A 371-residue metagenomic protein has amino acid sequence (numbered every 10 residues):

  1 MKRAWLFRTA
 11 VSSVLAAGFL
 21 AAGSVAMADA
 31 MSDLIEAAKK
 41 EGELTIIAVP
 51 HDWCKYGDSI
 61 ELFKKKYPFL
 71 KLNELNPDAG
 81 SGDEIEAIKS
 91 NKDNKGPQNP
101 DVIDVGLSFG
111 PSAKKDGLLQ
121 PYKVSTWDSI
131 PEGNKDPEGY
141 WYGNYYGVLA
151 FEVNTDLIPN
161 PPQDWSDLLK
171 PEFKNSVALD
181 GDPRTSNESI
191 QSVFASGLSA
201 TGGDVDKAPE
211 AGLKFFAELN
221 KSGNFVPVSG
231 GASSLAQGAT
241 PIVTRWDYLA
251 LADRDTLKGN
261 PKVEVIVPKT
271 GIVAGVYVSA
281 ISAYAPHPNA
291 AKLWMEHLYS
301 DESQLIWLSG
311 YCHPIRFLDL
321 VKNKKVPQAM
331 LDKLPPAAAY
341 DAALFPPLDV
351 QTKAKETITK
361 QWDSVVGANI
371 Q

Functional and structural regions predicted by a protein language model:
M1-V14: Bacterial N-terminal signal peptides that target proteins for export
R8, A21-A28: Sec/Tat signal peptide C-region and signal peptidase I cleavage site
M27-T45, K64-F69, K170-E172: Immediate post-signal peptide segment of exported/extracytoplasmic ligand-binding proteins
I47-E61, N73-K89, G96-A239: Extracytoplasmic ligand-binding site segments that recognize negatively charged/polar headgroups
G110-S112, P241-P261: A ligand-binding cleft/hinge motif common to bilobed small-molecule-binding domains
Y146-L149, L213-E218, N224, K258-A285 (+1 more regions): Periplasmic-binding protein-like
S233, A338-Q371: Conserved C-terminal helix/tail region of periplasmic/extracytoplasmic solute-binding proteins
V273, Y277, S282-A343: Mature extracytoplasmic/periplasmic domains
